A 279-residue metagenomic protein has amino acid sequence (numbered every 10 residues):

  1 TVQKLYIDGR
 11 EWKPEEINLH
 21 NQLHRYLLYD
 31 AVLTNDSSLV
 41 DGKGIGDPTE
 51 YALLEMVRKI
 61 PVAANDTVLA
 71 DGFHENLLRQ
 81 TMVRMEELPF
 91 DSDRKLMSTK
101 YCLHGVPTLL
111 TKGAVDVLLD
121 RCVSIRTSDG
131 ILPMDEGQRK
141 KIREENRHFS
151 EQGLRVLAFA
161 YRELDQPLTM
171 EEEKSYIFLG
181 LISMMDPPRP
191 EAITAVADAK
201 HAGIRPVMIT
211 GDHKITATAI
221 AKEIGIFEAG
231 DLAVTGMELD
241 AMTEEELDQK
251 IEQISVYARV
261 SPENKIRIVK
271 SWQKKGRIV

Functional and structural regions predicted by a protein language model:
T1-F178, M184, A197-D198, T210-K222: Cytosolic catalytic regions of ATP/NTP-dependent phosphoryl-transfer enzymes
F73, E136, M170-V279: Conserved ATP-binding TGD loop and adjacent catalytic N/P-domain core of P-type ATPases
